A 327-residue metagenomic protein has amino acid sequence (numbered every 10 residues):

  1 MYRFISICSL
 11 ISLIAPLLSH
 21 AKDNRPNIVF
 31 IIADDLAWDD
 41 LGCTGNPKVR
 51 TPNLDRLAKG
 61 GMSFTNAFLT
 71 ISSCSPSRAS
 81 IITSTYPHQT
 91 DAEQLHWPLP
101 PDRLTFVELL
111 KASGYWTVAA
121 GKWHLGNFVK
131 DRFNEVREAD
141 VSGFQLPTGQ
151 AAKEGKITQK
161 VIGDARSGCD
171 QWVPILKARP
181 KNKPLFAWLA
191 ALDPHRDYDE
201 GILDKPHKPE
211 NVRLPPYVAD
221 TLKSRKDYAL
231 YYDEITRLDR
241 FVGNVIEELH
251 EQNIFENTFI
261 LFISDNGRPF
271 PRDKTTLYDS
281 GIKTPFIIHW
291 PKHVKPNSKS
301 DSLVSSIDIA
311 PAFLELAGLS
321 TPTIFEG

Functional and structural regions predicted by a protein language model:
Y2-F4, L18-G327: Formylglycine-dependent sulfatase
I5-P16: Bacterial N-terminal signal peptides
